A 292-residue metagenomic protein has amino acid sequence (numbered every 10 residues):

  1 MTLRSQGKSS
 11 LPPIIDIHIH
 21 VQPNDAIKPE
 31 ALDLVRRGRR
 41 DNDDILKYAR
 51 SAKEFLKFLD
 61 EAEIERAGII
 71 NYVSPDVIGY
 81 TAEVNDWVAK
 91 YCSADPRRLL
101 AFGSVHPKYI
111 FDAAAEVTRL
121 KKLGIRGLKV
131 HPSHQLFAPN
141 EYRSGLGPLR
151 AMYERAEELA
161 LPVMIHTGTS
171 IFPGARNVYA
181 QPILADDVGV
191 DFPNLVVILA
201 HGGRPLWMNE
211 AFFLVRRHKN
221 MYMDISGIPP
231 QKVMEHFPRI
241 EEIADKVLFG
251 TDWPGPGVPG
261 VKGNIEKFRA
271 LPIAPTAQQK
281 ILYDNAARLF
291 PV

Functional and structural regions predicted by a protein language model:
M1-H20, A26-R66, T118, I243-K246 (+1 more regions): Mid-to-C-terminal alpha-helical segments outside catalytic/metal-binding sites
I14-I17, I69-I70, F102-S104, V197-A200 (+2 more regions): Active-site neighborhood of phospho(di)ester-bond hydrolases with catalytic His/Asp-centered motifs
I14-N24, M164-T167, L199-A200: Histidine-centered catalytic micro-motifs
H18, L59, V88, L120 (+7 more regions): Conserved, mostly hydrophobic/aromatic
H20-D25, S74-V77, P107-F111, H134-F137 (+4 more regions): Active-site environment of divalent metal-dependent phosphoester hydrolases
R50-L56, E83-A89, A113-A115, Q181-A185 (+2 more regions): Alpha-helical scaffolding within the catalytic cores of extracellular/periplasmic polymer-degrading hydrolases
E65-R66, S74-I171: Active-site gating/metal-coordination segments in enzymes
R126-G127, E141-L248: Catalytic pocket-lining loop regions of alpha/beta-barrel enzymes, especially the amidohydrolase/enolase/GH5 lineages
